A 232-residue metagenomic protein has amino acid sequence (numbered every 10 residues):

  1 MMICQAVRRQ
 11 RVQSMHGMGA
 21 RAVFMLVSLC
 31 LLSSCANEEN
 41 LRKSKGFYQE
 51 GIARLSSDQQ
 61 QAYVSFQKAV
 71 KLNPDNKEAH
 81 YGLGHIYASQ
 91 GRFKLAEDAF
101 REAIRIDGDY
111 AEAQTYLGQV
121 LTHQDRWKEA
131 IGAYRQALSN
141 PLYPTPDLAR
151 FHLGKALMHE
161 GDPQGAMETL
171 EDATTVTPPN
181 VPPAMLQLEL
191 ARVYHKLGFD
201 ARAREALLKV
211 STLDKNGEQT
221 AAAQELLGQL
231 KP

Functional and structural regions predicted by a protein language model:
Q49, G82, Y116, H152 (+2 more regions): Canonical tetratricopeptide repeat
L72, I106, N140-L142, V176-P179 (+1 more regions): Structural marker of alpha-solenoid helical repeat scaffolds
N76, Y110, P144-P146, N180-P183 (+1 more regions): Residue-level recognition of tetratricopeptide repeat
A79, A113, V120, A149 (+2 more regions): TPR alpha-solenoid repeat register
